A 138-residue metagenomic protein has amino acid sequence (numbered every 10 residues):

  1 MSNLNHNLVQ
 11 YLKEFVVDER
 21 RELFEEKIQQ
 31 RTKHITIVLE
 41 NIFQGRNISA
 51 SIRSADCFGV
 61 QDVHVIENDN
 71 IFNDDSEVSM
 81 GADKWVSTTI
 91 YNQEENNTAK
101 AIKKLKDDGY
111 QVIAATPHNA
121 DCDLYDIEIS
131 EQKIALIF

Functional and structural regions predicted by a protein language model:
M1-F138: Post-transcriptional modification and biogenesis factors for structured RNAs of the translation apparatus
